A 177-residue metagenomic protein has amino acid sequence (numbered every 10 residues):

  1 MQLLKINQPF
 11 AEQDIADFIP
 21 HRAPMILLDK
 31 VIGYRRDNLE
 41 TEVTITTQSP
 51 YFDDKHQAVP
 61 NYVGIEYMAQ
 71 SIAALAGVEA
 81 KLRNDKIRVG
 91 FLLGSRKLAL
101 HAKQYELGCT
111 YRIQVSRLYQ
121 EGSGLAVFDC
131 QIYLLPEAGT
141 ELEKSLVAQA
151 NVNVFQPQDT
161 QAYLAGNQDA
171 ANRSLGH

Functional and structural regions predicted by a protein language model:
M1-D14, V43: Single-stranded RNA-binding regions, centering on S1/OB-family and related RNA-binding modules
Q2-K5, A74, L107-C109, S116-H177: HotDog/MaoC-like acyl-thioester-processing domains
Q8-P9, A74-Q114: Hydrophobic beta-strand-centered segment that forms part of the acyl-chain substrate-binding groove
E12-R22: Short aromatic-glycine motifs in intrinsically disordered, low-complexity regions
A23-P60: Catalytic strand-loop segment that frames the active site of acyl-thioester-processing enzymes
M25-L27, Y111, A126: Hydrophobic core residues within well-ordered beta-strands of beta-rich domains
K30-G33, K97, A102, R117-Y119 (+1 more regions): A residue-level detector for short acidic-glycine micro-motifs
H56-A74, V89-G90: Compact, glycine-rich, soluble single-domain proteins
